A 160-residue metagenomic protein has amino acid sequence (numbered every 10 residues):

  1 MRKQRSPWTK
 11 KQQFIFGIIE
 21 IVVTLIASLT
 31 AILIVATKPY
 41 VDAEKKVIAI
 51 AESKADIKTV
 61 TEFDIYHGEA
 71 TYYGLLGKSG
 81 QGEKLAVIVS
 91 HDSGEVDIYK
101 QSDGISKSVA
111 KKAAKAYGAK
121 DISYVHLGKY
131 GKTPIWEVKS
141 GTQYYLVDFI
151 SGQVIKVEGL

Functional and structural regions predicted by a protein language model:
M1-T9: N-terminal Lys/Arg-rich, disordered targeting/topogenic segments
S6, F16-G17, G141: Hydrophobic alpha-helical segments and their boundary regions
T9, T24, T30, T37 (+4 more regions): Residue-identity detector for threonine
I15-I32: Hydrophobic membrane-insertion alpha-helices, especially the h-region of bacterial N-terminal signal peptides
T30-F63, D97-Y130: Short, non-transmembrane alpha-helical segments in secretory-pathway proteins
A51, G68-G94, S108-L160: Conserved histidines in hydrophobic membrane contexts and catalytic metal-binding motifs
